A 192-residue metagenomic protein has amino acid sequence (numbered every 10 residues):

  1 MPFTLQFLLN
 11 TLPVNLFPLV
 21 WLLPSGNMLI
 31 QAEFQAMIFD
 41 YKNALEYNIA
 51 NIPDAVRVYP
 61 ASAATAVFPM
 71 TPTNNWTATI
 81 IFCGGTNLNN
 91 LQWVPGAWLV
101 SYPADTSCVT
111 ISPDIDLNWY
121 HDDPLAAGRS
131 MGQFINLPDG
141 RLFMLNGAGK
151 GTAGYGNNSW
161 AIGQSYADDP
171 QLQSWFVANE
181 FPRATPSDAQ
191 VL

Functional and structural regions predicted by a protein language model:
M1-L192: Kelch-like beta-propeller repeat domains
